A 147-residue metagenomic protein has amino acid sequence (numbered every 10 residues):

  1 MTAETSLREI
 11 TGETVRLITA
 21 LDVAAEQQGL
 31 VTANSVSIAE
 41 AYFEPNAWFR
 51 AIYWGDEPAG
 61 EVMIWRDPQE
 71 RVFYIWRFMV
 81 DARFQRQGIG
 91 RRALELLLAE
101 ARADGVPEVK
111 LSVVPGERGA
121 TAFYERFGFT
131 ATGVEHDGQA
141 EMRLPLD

Functional and structural regions predicted by a protein language model:
E4-W76, V80-R83, L94-E100, D104 (+1 more regions): Acetyl-CoA-dependent GNAT
R66, A82, P115, L146-D147: Non-catalytic surface loops within mature trypsin-like serine protease
D81-E95, R102-D104, P115-A122, R126: Conserved glycine-rich acetyl-CoA-binding loop
L94-L98, L111, L146: Generic leucine side-chain signal with a strong bias for well-ordered alpha-helical environments
L111-T121, D137-A140: Conserved beta-strand-loop-alpha-helix junction that forms the acyl-donor binding cleft
E141-P145: Short C-terminal beta-strand
